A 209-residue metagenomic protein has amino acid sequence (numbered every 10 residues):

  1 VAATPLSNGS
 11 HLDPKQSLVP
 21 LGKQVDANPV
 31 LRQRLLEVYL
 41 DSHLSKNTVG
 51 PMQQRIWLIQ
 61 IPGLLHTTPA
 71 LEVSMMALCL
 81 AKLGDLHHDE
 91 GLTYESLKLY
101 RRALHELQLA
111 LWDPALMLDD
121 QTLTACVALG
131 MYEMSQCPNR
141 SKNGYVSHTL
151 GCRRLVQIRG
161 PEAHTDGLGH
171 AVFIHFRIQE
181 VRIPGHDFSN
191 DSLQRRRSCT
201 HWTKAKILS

Functional and structural regions predicted by a protein language model:
V1-M117, N139-S209: Intrinsically disordered, low-complexity activation-like regions
T122-S135: Internal, conserved structured core segments that host functional sites
